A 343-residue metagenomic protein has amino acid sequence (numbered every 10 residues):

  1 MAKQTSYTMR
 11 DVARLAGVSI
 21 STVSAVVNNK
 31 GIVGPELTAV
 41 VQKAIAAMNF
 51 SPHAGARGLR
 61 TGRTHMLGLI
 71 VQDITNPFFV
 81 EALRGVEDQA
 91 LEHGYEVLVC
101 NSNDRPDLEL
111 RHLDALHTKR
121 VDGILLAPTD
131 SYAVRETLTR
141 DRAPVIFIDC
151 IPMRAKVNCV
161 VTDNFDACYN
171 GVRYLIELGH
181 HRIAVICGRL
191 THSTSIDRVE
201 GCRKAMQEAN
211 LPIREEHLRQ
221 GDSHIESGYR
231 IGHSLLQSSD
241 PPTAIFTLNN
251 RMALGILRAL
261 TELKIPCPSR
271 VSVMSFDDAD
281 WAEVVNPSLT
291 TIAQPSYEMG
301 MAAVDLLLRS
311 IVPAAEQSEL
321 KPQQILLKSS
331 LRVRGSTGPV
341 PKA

Functional and structural regions predicted by a protein language model:
M1-H65: N-terminal helix-turn-helix DNA-binding module of bacterial transcription factors
A39, M48-A115, K119-G123, E200-R203 (+2 more regions): Amphipathic helical "hinge" segments at domain boundaries
V40, P77-E92, A167-Y174, S193-P212 (+5 more regions): Short, solvent-exposed amphipathic alpha-helices that sit in or adjacent to ligand/effector-binding or catalytic
D104, L126-N170, T191, R251 (+1 more regions): Flexible loop/hinge segments that line or gate small-molecule binding clefts
H117-P128, A184-I186, L218, S239-N249 (+1 more regions): Periplasmic-binding protein-like
N158-V185, E200-K204, I225-S234, A253 (+1 more regions): Hydrophobic alpha-helical segments within soluble ligand-binding/sensing domains
G171-L211, E216, E319-T337: An alpha-beta-alpha
I231-A343: Flexible loop/turn connectors
